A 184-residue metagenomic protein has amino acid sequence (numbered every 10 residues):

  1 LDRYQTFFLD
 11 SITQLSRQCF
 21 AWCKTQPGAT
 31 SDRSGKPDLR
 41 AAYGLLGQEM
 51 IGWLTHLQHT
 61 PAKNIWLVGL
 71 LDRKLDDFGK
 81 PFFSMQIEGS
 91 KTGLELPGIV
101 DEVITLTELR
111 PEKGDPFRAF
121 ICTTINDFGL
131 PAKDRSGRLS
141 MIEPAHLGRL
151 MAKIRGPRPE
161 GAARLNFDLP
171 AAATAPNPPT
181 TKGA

Functional and structural regions predicted by a protein language model:
L1-R3: Walker A/P-loop NTP-binding active-site region of P-loop NTPases, recognizing the glycine-rich GxxxxGKT/S
T6-E95: P-loop NTPase motor core
R73-G183: Conserved GTP-binding G-domain of TRAFAC-class P-loop NTPases and closely related GTPase folds
